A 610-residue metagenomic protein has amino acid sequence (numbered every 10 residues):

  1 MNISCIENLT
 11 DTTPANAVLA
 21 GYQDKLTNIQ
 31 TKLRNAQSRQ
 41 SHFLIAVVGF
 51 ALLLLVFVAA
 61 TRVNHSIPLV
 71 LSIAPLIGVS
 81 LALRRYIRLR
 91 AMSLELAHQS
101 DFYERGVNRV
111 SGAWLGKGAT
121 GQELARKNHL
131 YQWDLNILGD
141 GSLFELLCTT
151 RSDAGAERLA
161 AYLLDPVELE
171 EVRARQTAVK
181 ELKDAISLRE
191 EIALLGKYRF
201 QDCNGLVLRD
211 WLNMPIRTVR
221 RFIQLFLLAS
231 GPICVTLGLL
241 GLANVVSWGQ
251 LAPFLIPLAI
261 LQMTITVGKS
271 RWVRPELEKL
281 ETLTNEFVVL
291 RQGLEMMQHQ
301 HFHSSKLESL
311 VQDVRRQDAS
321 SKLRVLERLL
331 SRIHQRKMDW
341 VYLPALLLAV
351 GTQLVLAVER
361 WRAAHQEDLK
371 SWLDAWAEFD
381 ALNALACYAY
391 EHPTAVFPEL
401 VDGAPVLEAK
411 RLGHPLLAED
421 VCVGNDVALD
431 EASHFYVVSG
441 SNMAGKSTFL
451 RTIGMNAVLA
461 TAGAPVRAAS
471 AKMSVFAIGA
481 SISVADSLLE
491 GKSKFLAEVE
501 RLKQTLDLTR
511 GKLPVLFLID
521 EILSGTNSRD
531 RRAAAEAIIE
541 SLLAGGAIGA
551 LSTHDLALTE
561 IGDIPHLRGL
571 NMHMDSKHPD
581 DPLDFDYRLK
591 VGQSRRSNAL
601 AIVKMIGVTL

Functional and structural regions predicted by a protein language model:
N2-S441, T448-A477, E500-R501: Alpha-helical coupling/stalk and coiled-coil linker elements that connect catalytic or binding modules and transmit
I265, L385, H392-L610: ATPase nucleotide-binding head domains, primarily ABC-like/P-loop NTPase cores
